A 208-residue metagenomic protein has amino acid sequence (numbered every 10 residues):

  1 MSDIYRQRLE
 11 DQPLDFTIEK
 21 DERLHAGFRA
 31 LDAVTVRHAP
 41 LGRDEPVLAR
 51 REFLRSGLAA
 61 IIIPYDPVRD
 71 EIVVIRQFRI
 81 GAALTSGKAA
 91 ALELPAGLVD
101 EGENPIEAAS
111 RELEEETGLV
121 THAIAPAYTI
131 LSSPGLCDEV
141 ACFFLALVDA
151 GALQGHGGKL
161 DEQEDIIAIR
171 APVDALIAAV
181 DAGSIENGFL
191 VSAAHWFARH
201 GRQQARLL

Functional and structural regions predicted by a protein language model:
M1-K20, R76, K88-L92, E101 (+4 more regions): Nudix hydrolase/Nudix homology domain
S2, R51-S56, I63, V68-R111 (+3 more regions): Conserved Nudix-box catalytic region and its N-terminal flanking loop in Nudix hydrolases and closely related
K20-G27, R43, A83-T85, I130-C142: Acidic pyrophosphate-coordinating catalytic loop
L24-R69: Acidic, metal-coordinating catalytic segment for phosphate/diphosphate chemistry, firing primarily on the Nudix
A33-T35, P64, L145-L147, R170-P172: Short, well-ordered beta-strand micro-motif
V36-L41, S133-Q154: Active-site-adjacent beta-strand/loop module that shapes the phosphate/pyrophosphate-binding cleft
G102-E107, E116, V120-H122: Beta-rich strand-turn-strand
E114, V120-S132, C137: A mid-sequence, solvent-exposed acidic-amphipathic segment
